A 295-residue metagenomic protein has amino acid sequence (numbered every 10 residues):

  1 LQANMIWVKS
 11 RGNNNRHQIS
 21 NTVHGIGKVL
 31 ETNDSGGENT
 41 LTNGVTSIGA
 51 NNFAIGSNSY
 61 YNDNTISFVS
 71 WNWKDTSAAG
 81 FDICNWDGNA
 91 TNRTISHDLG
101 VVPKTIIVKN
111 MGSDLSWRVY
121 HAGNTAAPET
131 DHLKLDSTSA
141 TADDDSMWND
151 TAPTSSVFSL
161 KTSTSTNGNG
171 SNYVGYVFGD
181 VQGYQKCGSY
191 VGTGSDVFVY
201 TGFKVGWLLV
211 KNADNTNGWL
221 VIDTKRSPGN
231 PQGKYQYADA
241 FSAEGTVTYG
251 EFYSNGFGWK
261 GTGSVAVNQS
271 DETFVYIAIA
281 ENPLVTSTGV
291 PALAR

Functional and structural regions predicted by a protein language model:
L1-R295: Surface-exposed molecular-recognition determinants
